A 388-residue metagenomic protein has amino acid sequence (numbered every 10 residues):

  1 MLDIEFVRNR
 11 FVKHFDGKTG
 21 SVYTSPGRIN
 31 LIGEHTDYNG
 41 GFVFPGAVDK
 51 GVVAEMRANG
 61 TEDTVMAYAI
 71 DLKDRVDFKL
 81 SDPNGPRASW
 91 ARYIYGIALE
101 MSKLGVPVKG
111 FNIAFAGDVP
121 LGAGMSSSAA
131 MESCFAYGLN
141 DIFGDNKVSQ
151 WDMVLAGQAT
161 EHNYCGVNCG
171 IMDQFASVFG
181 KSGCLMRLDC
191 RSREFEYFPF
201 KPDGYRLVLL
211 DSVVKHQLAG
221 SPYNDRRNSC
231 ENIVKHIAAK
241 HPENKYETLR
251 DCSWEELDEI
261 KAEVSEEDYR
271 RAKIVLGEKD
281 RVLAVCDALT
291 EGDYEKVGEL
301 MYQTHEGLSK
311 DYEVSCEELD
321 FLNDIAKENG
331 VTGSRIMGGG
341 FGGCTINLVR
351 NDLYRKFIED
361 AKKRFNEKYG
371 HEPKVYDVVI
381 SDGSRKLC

Functional and structural regions predicted by a protein language model:
M1-R28, V53, R57-R87, C184-G333 (+1 more regions): C-terminal nucleotide
M1-Y23, I29-G33, Y38, F42 (+4 more regions): Gly/Ser-rich oxyanion-binding loop with an adjacent helix/lid that shapes the negatively charged ligand pocket
G40-A47, R226-R227: Short Gly/aromatic-enriched secondary-structure transition segments
P45-A47, E55-N59, G105: Short, charge-rich binding segments
A130, C344-L348: FabD-like malonyl-/acyl-CoA
F341: Glycine-rich phosphate-binding loop
